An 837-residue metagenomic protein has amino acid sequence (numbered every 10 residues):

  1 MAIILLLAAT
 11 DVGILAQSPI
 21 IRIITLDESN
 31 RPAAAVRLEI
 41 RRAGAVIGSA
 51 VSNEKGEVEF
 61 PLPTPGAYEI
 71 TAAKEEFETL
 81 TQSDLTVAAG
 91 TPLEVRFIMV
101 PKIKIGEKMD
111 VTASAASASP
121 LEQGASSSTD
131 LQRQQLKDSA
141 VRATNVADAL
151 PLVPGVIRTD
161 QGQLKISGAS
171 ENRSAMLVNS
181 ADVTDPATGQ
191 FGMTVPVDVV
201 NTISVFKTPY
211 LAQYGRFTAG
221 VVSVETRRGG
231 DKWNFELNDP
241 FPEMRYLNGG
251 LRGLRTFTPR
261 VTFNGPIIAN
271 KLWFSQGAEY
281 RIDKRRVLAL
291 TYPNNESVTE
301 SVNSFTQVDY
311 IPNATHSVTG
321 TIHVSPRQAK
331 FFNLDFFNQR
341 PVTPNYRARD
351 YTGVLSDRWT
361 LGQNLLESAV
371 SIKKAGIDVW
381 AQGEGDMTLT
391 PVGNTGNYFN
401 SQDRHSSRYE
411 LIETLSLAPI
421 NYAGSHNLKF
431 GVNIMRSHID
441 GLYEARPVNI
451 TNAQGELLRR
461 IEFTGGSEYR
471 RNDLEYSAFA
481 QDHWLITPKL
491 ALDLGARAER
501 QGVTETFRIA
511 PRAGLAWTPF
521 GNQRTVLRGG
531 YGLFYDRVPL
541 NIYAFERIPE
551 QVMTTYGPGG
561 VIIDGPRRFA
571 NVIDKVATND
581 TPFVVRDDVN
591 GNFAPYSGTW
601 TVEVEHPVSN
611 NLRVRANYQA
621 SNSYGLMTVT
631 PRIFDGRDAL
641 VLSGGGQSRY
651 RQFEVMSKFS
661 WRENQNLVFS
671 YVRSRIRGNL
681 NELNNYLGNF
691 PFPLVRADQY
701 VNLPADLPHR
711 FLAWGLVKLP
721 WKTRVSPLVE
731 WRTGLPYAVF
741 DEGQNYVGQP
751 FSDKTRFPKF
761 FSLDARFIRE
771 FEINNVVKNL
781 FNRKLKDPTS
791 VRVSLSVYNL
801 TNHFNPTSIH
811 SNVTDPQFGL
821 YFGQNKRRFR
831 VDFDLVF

Functional and structural regions predicted by a protein language model:
D11-P120, G124, L152, T184 (+1 more regions): Periplasm-facing N-terminal accessory domains of Gram-negative outer-membrane beta-barrel systems
E78, D84-I98, E107-V221, E225-R228 (+6 more regions): Periplasmic N-terminal accessory/gating domains of Gram-negative outer-membrane beta-barrel systems
I103, A212-G215, G229-N234, I268-L272 (+9 more regions): Short loop/turn motifs that connect adjacent beta-strands in outer-membrane beta-barrel proteins
G253-Q328, N345-S368, P511: Transmembrane beta-barrel wall of Gram-negative outer-membrane proteins
E300, N313-F479, P631-E654: Replace "related TpsB outer-membrane translocases also match" with "some related outer-membrane beta-barrels such as
G514-V641, P758, V776: Solvent-exposed loop/turn elements at secondary-structure boundaries
N611, P720-N745, S762, I768-F837: C-terminal beta-signal and adjacent terminal beta-strands/loops of Gram-negative outer-membrane beta-barrel proteins
N611, R615-D741: Gram-negative outer-membrane beta-barrel transporters
